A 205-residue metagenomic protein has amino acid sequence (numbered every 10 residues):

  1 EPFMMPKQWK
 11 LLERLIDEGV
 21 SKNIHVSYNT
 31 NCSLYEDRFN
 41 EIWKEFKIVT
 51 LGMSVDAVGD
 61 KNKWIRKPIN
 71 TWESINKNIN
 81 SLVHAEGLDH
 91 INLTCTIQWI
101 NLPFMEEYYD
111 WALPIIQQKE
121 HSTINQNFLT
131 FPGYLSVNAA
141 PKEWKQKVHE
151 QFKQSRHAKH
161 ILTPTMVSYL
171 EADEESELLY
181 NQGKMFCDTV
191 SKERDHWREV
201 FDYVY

Functional and structural regions predicted by a protein language model:
E1-K7, I16-D37, K44-K77, H90-W99 (+1 more regions): Core AdoMet radical
K7-Q8, R38-F39, F104-Y108: Residues at alpha-helix caps and immediate loop-helix transition turns in enzyme cores, especially N- and C-cap
L11, I75-N78, L82, Y108: Alpha-helical packing segments of well-folded alpha/beta enzyme cores
E18, E45-F46, N78-I91, I115 (+2 more regions): A structural motif corresponding to the C-terminal end of an alpha-helix and its immediate exit/capping segment
I42-S54, W111-Q126, W144-A158: Structural recognition of alpha->loop->beta junctions
W99-I115: Catalytic cores of alpha/beta
W99-L102, E120-E150, H160-E171, E177: Flexible glycine/acidic-rich beta-alpha junction loops that bind and position SAM and/or redox cofactors in anaerobic
K153-Y205: Radical SAM enzyme core and accessory elements
